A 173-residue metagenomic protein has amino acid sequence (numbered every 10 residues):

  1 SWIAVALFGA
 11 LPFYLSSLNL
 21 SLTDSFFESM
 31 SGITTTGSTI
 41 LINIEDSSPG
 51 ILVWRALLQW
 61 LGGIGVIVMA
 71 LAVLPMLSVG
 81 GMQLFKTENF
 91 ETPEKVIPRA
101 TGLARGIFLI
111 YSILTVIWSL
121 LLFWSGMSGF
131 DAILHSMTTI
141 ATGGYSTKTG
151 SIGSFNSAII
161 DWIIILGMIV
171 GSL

Functional and structural regions predicted by a protein language model:
S1-L173: Membrane-proximal intracellular helices of multi-pass ion channels
